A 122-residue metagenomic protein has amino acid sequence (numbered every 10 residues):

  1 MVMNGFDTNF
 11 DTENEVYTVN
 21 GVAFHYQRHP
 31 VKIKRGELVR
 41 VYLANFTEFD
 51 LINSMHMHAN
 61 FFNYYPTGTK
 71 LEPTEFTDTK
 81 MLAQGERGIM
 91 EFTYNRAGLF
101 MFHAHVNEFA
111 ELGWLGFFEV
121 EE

Functional and structural regions predicted by a protein language model:
M1-E122: Copper-binding active sites and cupredoxin-like electron-transfer domains, recognizing His/Cys-rich ligand loops
